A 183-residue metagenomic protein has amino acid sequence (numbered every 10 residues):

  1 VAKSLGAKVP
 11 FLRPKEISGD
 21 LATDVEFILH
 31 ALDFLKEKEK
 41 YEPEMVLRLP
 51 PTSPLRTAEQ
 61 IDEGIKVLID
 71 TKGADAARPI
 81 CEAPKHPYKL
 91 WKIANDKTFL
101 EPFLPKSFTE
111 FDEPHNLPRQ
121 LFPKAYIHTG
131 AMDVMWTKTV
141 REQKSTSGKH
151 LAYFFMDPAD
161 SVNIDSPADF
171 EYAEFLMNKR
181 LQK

Functional and structural regions predicted by a protein language model:
V1-L47, L55-E59, E63-K66: Short phosphate-binding loop-to-helix
F11, L47, A77-R78, W91 (+2 more regions): Hydrophobic/aromatic beta-strand patches that form the interior of the parallel beta-sheet core in alpha/beta enzyme
R13-P14, I80, A94, D157: Residues at the C-termini of beta-strands that transition into short coil/loop
E16-D20, K85-H86, A159-V162: A short acidic, often aromatic-flanked loop/helix-cap motif at beta-alpha or helix-coil junctions that lines enzyme
E26, H30, P54-K149: Conserved core of the sugar-phosphate nucleotidyltransferase
P51: Helix-loop-strand module that forms the ligand-binding subsite of alpha/beta enzymes
E142, H150-K183: Hydrophobic helical membrane-anchoring modules
